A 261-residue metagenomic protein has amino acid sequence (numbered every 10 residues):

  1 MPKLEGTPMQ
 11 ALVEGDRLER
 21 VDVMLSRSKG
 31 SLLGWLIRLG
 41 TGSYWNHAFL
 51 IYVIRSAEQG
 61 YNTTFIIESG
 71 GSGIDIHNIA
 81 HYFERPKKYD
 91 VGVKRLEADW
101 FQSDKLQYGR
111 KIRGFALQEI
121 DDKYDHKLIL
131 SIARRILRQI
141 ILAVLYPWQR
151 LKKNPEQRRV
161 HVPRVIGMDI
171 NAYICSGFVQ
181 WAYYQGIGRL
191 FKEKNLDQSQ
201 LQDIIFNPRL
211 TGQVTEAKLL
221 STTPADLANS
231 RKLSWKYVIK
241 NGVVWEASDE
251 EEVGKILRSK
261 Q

Functional and structural regions predicted by a protein language model:
M1-Q261: Cysteine-nucleophile amide-bond enzymes
